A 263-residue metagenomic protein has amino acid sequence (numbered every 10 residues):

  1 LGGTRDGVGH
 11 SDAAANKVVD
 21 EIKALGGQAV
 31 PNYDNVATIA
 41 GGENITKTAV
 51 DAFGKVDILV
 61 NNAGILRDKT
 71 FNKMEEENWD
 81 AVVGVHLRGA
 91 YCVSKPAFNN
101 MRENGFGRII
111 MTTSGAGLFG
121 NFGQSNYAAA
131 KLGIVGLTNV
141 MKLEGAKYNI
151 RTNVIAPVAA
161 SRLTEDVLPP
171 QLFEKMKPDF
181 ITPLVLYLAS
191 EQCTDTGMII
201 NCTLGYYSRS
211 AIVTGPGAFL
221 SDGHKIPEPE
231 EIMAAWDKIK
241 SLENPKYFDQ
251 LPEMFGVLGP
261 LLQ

Functional and structural regions predicted by a protein language model:
K17, N99-E103, F119, V135 (+2 more regions): Active-site-adjacent segment of SDR/Rossmann-fold oxidoreductases
V19, K23, V30-Y33, A37-G54: Conserved amphipathic alpha-helix within the SDR
L25-Q28, T48-N61, R67-T70, F106 (+1 more regions): A glycine-rich helix->loop->beta "capping" turn within Rossmann-like NAD(P)(H)-dependent oxidoreductase domains
T70-F71, E75-D80: Substrate-binding pocket helix/loop in short-chain dehydrogenase/reductase
S94, A130: Active-site helix of classical SDR
S114: Residue(s) in the substrate-gating loop at a strand-loop-helix junction that position the organic substrate next
L172-Q263: C-terminal helical subdomain
